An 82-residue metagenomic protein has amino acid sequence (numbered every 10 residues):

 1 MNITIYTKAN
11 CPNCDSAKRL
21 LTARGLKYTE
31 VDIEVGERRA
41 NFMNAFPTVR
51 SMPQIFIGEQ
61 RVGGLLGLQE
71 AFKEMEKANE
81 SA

Functional and structural regions predicted by a protein language model:
M1-K27: Local sequence-structure signature of Cys/Sec-based thiol-disulfide redox active-site neighborhoods
N2, M43-N44, A78-A82: C-terminal alpha-helical interaction module
P12, E37, G63: Short alpha-helical
D15, R39-N41, E74: Short Asp/Glu-rich motifs
G25-E30, R61: Conserved beta-strand scaffold positions in the cores of enzyme catalytic domains, especially in NTP/NDP-utilizing
D32-V49: Thioredoxin-like thiol-disulfide oxidoreductase module
F46-F56, L65-L66: Structural micro-motif
I57-A82: Non-catalytic, surface beta->alpha helical segment in thiol-disulfide oxidoreductase systems
